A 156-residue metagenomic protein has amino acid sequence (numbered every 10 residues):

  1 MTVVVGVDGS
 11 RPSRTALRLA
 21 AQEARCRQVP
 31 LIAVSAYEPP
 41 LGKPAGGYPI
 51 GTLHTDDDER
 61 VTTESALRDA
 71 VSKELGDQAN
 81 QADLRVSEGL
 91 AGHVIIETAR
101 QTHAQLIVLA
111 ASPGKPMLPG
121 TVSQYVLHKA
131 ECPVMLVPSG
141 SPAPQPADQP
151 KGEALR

Functional and structural regions predicted by a protein language model:
M1-L53, G140, L155-R156: Small/aliphatic-rich secondary-structure junction motif
P12, S72-I107, P142-R156: Structural beta-alpha unit
A16, K43-G46, I96-E97, L118-G120 (+1 more regions): Short, well-ordered secondary-structure micro-motifs
R25, R100-Q101, H128: Solvent-exposed polar/charged
I32-V34, D83-S87, M135-V137: General small-molecule cofactor/ligand-binding pocket signal
G51-A66: A short acidic, glycine-rich active-site loop that binds or catalyzes chemistry on phosphate/adenosine moieties
L106-H128, S139, A143-P146: Glycine-rich, Arg-bearing micro-motifs that act as flexible, cationic patches
